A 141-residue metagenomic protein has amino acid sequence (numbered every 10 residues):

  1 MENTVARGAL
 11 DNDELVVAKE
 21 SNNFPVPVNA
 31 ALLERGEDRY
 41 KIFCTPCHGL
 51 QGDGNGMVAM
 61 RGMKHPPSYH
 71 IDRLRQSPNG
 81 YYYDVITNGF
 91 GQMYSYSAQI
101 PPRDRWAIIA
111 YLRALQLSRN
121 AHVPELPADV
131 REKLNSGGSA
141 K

Functional and structural regions predicted by a protein language model:
M1-A31, I100-Y111: Periplasmic c-type cytochrome electron-transfer domains
P25, S68, Q92-S95: Conserved beta-strand positions that form and line the central face of beta-propeller blades
V26, L33, C47, V123 (+1 more regions): Mature, folded catalytic cores of secreted/periplasmic enzymes
A30-D53, P66, T87-N88, I108: Sequence/structural segment immediately N-terminal to covalent heme-attachment motifs in c-type and related
L33-D38, D53-Y83: Gly/Gly-Pro-rich "capping" loops immediately C-terminal to redox-active cysteine motifs in periplasmic/lumenal
K41-K64, Q92-Y94, A114-H122: Periplasmic/extracellular electron-transfer cofactor-ligation site, primarily the c-type cytochrome heme-c attachment
V58, R73-N79, Y94-K141: Flexible coil segments in periplasmic/lumen-exposed cytochrome c-class electron-transfer proteins
